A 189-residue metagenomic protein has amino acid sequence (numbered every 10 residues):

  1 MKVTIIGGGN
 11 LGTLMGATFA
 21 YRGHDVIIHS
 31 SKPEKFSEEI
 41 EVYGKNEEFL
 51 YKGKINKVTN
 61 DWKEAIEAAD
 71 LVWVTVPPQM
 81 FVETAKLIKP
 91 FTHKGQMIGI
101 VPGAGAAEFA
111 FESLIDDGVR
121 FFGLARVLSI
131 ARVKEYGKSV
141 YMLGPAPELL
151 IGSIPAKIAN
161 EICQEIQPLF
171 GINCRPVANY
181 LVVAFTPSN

Functional and structural regions predicted by a protein language model:
M1-L50, I66: NAD(P)+-binding Rossmann beta1-loop-alpha1 motif at the extreme N-terminus of oxidoreductases
G23, A69, K94-G95, G118 (+1 more regions): A general structural motif
K32, W62, P102, A125 (+2 more regions): Residues at the C-termini of beta-strands that transition into short coil/loop
F49-G99: Rossmann-like NAD(P)-binding element
P78-Y136: Rossmann-like NAD(P)(H) cofactor-binding subdomain of soluble oxidoreductases
Y136, Y141-N189: Internal alpha-helical scaffold of NAD(P)-dependent oxidoreductase catalytic cores
